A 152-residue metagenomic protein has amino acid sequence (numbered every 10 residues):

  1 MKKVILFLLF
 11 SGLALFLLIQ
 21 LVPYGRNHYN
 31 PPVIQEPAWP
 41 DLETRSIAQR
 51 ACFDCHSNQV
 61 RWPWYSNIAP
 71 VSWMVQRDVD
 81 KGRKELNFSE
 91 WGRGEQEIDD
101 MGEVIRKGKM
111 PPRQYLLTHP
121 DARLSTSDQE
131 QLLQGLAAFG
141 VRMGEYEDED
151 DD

Functional and structural regions predicted by a protein language model:
M1-V4: Positively charged n-region of N-terminal signal peptides that target proteins for export
L6-P23: Hydrophobic membrane-insertion alpha-helices, especially the h-region of bacterial N-terminal signal peptides
N27-A48: Electrostatic cytochrome c docking/interface patches
E43, I47, P70, M74 (+5 more regions): Extracytoplasmic/secreted proteins, especially bacterial periplasmic and envelope-associated proteins
A48-V60, M110, L132: The canonical Cys-X-X-Cys-His
W62-R77: Acidic helix-start/capping segments at beta-turn-to-alpha-helix junctions
W73-H119: Extracytoplasmic electron-transfer domains, predominantly the class I c-type cytochrome c fold
G108-K109, L116-E147: C-terminal capping alpha-helices of c-type cytochrome domains
